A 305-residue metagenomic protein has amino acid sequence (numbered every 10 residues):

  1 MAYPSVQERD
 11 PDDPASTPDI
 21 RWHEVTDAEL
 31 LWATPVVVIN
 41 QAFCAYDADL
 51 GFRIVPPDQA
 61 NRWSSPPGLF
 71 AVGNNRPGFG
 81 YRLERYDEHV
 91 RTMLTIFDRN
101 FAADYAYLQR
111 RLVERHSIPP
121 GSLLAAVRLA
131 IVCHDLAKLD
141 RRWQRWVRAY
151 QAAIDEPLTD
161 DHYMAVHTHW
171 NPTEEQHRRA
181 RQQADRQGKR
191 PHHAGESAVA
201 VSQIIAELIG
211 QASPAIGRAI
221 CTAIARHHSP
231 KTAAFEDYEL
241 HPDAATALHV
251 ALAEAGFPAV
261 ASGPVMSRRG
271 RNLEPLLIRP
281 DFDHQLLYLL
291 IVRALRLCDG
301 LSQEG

Functional and structural regions predicted by a protein language model:
M1-P120, L124-L129, T168, A194-A215: Helicase-associated low-complexity regulatory tails and linkers flanking the ATPase motor
S117-G305: Divalent metal-dependent catalytic cores for phosphoryl transfer on phosphate-bearing substrates
